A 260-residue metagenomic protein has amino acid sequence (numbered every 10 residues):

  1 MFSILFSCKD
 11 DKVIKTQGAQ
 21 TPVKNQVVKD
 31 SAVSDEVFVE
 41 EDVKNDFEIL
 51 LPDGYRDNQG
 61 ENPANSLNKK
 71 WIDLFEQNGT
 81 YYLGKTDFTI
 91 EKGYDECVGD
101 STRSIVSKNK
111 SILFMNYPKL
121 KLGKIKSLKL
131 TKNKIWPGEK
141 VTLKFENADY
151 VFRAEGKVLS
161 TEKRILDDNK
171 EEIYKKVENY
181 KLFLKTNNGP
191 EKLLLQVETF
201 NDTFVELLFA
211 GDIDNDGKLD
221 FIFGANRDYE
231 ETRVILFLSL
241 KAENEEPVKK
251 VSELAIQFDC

Functional and structural regions predicted by a protein language model:
I4-S7: C-terminal motif of bacterial Sec signal peptides marking the signal peptidase cleavage site
K12-G211, G224-C260: Beta-propeller-forming repeat regions
D212, D216, D220: Acidic carboxylate motifs that coordinate Ca2+ or other divalent cations, activating on Asp/Glu
